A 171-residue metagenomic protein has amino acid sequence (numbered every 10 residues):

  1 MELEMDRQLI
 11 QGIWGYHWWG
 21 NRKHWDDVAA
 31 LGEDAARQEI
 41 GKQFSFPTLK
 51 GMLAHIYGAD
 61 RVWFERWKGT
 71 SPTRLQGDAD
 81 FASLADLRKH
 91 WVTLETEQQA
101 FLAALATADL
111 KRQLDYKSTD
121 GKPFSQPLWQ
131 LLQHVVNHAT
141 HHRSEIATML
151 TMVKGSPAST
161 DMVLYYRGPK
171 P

Functional and structural regions predicted by a protein language model:
E2-E4, Q11-G77, S118-P171: Short, contiguous alpha-helical
R66, T70-L110: Helix-adjacent hinge/juxtasegments
T107-T119: Carboxylate-rich helix-loop segments that flank metal/cofactor sites and access channels in metalloenzymes
